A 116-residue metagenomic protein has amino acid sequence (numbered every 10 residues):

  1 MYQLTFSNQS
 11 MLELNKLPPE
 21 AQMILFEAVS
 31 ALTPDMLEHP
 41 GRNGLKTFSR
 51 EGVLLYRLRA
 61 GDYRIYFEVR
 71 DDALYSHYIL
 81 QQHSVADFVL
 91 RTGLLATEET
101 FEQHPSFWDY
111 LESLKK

Functional and structural regions predicted by a protein language model:
M1-V29, E102-K116: Arg/Lys-rich, positively charged N-terminal/basic patches that mediate binding to nucleic acids
L4, G44-L45, I65: Generic structural motif
L4, Y56, L74: A broad, low-specificity signal marking well-ordered, structured residues that form hydrophobic/aromatic
P18, V29, M36, D62 (+1 more regions): Generic secondary-structure microfeatures
A31-R59, Y110: A short, surface-exposed loop/turn module that caps and links secondary-structure elements
A60-R64, E68-K116: Enriched for short, Lys/Arg-rich terminal
